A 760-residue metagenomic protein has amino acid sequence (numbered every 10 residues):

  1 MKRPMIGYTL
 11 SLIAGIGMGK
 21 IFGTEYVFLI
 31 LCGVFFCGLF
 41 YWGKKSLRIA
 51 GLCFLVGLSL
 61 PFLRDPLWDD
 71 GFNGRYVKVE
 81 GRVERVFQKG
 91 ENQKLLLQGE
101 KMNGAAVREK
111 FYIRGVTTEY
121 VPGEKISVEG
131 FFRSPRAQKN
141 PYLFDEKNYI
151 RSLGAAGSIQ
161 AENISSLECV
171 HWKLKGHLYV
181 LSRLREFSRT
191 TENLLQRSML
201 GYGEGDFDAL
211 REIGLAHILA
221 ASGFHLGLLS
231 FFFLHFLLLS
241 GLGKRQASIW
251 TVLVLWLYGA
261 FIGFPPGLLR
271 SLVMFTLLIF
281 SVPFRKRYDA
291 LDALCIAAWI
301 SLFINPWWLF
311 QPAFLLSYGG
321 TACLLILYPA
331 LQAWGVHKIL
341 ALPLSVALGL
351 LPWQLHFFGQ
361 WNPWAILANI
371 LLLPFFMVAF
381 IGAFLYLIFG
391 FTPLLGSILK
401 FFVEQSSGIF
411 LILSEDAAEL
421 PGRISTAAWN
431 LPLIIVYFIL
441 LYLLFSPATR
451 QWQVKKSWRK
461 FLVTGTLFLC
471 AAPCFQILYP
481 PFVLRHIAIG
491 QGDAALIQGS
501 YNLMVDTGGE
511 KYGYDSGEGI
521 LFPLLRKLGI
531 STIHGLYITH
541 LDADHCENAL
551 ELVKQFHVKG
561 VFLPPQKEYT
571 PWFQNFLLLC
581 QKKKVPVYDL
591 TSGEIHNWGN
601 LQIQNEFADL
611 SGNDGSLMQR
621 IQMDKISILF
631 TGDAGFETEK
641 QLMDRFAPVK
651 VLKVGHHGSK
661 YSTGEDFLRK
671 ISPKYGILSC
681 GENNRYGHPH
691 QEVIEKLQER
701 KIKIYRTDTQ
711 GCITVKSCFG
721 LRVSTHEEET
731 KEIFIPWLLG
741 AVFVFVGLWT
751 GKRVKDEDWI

Functional and structural regions predicted by a protein language model:
M1-G71, N148, S152, S158-N163 (+6 more regions): N-terminal leader/targeting segments
T9-I13, F264-W452, A634, K640-L652 (+4 more regions): Internal transmembrane alpha-helical bundles of multi-pass membrane proteins
G57-H217, G519-L528, T532, Q566-E568 (+3 more regions): Membrane-interface helix/helix-cap signal primarily in integral membrane proteins
S152-M274, I279-F280, G535, G560 (+3 more regions): Aromatic-rich juxtamembrane segments at the membrane interface
L226, P266-L268, Y512, L541-C546 (+5 more regions): Active-site environment of divalent metal-dependent phosphoester hydrolases
P306-L309, E415-G535, Q581-P648, T709-L738 (+1 more regions): Core dinuclear metal-dependent hydrolase active-site scaffold
S500-L503, G509-L563, D644-S659, S672-I677: Active-site metal-binding motif and surrounding structural segment of the metallo-beta-lactamase
Q641-G711: Cap/insert and terminal regions of metallo-dependent hydrolase folds
